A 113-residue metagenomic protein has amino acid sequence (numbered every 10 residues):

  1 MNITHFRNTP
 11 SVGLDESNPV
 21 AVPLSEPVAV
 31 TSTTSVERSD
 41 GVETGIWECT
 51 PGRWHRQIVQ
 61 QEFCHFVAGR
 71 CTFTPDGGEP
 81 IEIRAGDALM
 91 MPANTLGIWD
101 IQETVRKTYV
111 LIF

Functional and structural regions predicted by a protein language model:
M1-G41: A short, N-terminal "cap"/entry segment at the start of jelly-roll beta-barrel domains of the cupin/DSBH fold
I3-H5, T44-I46, F63, A88: Conserved hydrophobic/aromatic beta-strand scaffold that supports enzyme active sites
E37-I58, P92-A93: Conserved short histidine dyad/triad with adjacent acidic residue
G45-I46, W54-V59, P75, I81-E82 (+1 more regions): Short histidine-centered beta-strand/loop micro-motifs that create catalytic or ligand/metal-coordination sites
C49, I58-F73: Short, conserved beta-strand element in jelly-roll/cupin
T50, E79, T95, T104-V105: A generic "binding-loop/recognition-motif" signal
G77-A93: Short acidic-glycine-tyrosine-enriched beta hairpin
G97, E103-F113: A short hydrophobic beta-strand segment most commonly corresponding to one strand of the jelly-roll/cupin
